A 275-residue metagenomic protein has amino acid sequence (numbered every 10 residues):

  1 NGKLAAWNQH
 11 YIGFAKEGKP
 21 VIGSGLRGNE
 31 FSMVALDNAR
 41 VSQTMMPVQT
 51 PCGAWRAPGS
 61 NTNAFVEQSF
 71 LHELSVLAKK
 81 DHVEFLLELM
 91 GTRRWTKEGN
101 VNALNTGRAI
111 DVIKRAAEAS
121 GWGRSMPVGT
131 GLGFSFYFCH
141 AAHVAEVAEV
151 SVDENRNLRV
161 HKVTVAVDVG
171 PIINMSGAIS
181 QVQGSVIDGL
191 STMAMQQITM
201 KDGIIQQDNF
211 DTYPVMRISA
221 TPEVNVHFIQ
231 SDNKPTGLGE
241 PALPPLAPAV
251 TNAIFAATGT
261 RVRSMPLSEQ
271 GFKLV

Functional and structural regions predicted by a protein language model:
N1-V275: Cofactor-binding beta-sheet edge motifs in enzyme active sites
